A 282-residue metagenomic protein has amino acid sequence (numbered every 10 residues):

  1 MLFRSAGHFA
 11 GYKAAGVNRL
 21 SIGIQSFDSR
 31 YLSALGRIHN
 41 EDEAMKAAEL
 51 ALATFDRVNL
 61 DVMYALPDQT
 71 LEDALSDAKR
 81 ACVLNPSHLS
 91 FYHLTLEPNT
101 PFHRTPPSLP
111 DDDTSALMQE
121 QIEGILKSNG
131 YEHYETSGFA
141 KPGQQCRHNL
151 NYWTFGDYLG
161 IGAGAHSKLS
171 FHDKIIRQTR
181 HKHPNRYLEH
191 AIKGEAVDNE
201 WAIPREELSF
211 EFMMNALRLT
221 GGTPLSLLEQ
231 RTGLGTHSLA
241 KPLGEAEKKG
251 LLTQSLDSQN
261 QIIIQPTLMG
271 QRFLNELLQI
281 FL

Functional and structural regions predicted by a protein language model:
M1-L234: C-terminal scaffold of the Radical SAM
L225-S226, H237-L239, S255: Extended hydrophobic-aromatic, low-complexity segments
G233-K248: Short amphipathic alpha-helical interaction segments
E247-Q259: A short, conserved structural fragment
N260-T267: Minor-groove-contacting beta-hairpin "wing" of winged helix-turn-helix DNA-binding domains
L268-L282: Short, amphipathic alpha-helical interaction segments positioned at domain boundaries
